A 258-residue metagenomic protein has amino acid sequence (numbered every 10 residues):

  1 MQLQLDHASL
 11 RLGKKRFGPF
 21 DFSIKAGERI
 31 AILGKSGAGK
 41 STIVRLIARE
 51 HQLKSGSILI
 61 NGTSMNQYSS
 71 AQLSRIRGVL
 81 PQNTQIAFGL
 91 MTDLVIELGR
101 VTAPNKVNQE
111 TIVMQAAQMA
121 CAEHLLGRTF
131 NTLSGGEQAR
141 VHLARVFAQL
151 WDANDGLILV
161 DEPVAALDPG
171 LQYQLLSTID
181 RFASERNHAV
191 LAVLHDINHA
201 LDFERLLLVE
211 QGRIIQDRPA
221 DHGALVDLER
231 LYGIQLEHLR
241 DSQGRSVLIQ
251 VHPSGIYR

Functional and structural regions predicted by a protein language model:
L33-K35: The feature captures the beta-strand-to-loop junction immediately N-terminal to the Walker
A48: Helix-to-loop junction immediately C-terminal to a conserved catalytic motif
G56-S64: Conserved ABC transporter NBD signature motif
E110-L125, F147: Conserved ABC ATPase "signature" region
G156-E162: Catalytic Walker B motif of ABC-type/P-loop ATPase nucleotide-binding domains
V193-H195: H-loop/switch region of ABC-family ATPase nucleotide-binding domains
F203-A220: H-loop (His-switch) and adjacent beta-strand-loop-beta switch element of ABC-type ATPase nucleotide-binding domains
D221, L225-R258: ABC ATPase nucleotide-binding domains
